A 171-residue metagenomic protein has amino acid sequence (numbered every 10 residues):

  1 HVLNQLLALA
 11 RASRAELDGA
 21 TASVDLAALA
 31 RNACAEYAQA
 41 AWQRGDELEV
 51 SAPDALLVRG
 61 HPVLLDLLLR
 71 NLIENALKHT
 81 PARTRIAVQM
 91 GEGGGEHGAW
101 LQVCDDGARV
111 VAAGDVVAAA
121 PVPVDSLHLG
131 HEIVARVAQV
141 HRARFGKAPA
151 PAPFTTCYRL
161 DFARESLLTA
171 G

Functional and structural regions predicted by a protein language model:
R14-G19, L57-G60: Conserved micro-motifs of the catalytic ATP-binding
A20-A35: A conserved beta-strand-to-alpha-helix junction within the catalytic ATP-binding
A22, E47-L57: Conserved catalytic submotifs in the C-terminal HATPase_c
L65-L69: A residue-level detector for a conserved hydrophobic packing site within the catalytic ATP-binding domain
A76-L77: Short helix-loop "hinge" at the ATP-lid/N-box region of the Bergerat-fold HATPase_c
R83-H97: Short beta-strand/loop element within the Bergerat-fold HATPase_c
R142-P149: Glycine-rich ATP-binding loops of the HATPase_c
